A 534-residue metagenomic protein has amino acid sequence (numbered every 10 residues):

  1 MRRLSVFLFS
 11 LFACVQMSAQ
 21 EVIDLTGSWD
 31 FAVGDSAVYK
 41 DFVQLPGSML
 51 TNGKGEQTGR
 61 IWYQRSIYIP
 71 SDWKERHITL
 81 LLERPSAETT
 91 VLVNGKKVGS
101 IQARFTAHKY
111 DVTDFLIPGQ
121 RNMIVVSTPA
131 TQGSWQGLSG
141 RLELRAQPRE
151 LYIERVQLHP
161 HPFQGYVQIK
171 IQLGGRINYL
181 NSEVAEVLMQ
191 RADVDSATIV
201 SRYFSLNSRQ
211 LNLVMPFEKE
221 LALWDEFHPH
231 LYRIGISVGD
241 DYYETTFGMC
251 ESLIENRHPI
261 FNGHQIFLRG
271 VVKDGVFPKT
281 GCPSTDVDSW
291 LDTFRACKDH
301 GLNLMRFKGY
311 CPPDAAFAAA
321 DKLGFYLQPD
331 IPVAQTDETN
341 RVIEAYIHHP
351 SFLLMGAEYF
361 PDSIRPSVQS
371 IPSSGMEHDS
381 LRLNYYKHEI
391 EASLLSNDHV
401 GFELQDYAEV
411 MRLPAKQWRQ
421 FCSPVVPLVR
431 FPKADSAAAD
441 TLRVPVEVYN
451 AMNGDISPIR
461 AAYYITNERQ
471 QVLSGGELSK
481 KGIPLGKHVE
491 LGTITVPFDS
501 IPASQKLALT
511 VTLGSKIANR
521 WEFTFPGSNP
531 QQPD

Functional and structural regions predicted by a protein language model:
M1-F9, M17-K308, A319, L323 (+6 more regions): Secreted/periplasmic carbohydrate-active enzymes, especially glycoside hydrolases
L268-V271, M305-F307, L327-P329, M355-A357 (+2 more regions): Hydrophobic faces of well-ordered beta-strands that scaffold small-molecule active sites in alpha/beta enzyme cores
K273, Y310, P332-A334, F360 (+1 more regions): Active-site beta-loop-alpha junctions enriched in small/polar residues
P313-A315: Active-site-adjacent beta->alpha loops and helix N-cap segments on the catalytic face of soluble alpha/beta enzymes
P329-A334, P414-W418: Acidic, His- and aromatic-enriched active-site or binding-groove loops in soluble protein domains that engage sugars
D337-E344, H348-S351, F360-Y407, A451-N453: Catalytic-core region of carbohydrate-active enzymes that cleave or remodel glycosidic bonds
